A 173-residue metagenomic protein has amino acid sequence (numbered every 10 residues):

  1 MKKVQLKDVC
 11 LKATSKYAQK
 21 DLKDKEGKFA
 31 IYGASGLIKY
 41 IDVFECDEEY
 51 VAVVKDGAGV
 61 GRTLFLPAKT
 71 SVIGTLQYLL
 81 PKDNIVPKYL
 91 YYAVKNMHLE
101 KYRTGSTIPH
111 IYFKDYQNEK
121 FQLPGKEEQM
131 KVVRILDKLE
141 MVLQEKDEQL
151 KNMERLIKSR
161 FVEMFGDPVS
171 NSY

Functional and structural regions predicted by a protein language model:
M1-Y17, D21-G33, K120-V133, E145 (+1 more regions): Non-catalytic DNA-recognition/assembly elements of restriction-modification systems
G33-K95, T104-T107, Y112-Y116: A short beta-sheet element
I73, Y116-Q117, L136, I157-K158: Residue-level signal for cytosolic alpha-helical hairpin/rod architecture
P87, Y102-I108, P124-V132: Short, flexible active-site-proximal loops enriched in glycine and acidic residues
